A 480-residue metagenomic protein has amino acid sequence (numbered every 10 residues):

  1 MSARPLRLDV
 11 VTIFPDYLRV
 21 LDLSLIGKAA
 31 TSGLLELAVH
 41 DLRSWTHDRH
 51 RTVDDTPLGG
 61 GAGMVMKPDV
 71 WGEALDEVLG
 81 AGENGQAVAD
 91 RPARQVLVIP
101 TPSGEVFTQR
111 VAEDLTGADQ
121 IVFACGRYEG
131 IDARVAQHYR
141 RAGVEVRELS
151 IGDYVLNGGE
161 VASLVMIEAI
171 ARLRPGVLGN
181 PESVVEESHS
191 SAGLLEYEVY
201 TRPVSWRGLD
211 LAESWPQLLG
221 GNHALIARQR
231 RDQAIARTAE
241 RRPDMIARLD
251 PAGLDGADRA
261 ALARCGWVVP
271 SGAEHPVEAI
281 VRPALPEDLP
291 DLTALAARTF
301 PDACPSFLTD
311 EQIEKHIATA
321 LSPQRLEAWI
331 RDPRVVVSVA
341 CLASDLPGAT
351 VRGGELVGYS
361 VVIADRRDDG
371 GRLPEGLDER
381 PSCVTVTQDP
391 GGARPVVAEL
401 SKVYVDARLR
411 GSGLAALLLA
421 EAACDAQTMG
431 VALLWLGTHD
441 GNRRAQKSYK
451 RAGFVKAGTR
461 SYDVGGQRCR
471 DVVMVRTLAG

Functional and structural regions predicted by a protein language model:
M1-A81, G85-A89, L225-A239, D244: N-terminal nucleotide/polyanion-binding subdomain common to many enzyme families
M1-L6, Y197-E278: SAM-dependent methyltransferases
K67-R127, I131, P175: S-adenosyl-L-methionine/SAH cofactor-binding core of RNA-modifying enzymes
I131, V135-V185, H189: Structured adenosyl-cofactor binding patch, chiefly the S-adenosyl-L-methionine
V269-P290, G480: Conserved N-terminal entry element of GNAT/NAT acetyltransferase domains
P283-E287, A294-R408, A416-E421, D425 (+2 more regions): Acetyl-CoA-dependent GNAT
E287, V397-A398, A432-Q446, K450-A452 (+1 more regions): C-terminal "cap" of GNAT-fold acetyltransferases
D406-R408, S412, D440-G441: Active-site acidic-Proline motif in GNAT/NAT acetyltransferases
